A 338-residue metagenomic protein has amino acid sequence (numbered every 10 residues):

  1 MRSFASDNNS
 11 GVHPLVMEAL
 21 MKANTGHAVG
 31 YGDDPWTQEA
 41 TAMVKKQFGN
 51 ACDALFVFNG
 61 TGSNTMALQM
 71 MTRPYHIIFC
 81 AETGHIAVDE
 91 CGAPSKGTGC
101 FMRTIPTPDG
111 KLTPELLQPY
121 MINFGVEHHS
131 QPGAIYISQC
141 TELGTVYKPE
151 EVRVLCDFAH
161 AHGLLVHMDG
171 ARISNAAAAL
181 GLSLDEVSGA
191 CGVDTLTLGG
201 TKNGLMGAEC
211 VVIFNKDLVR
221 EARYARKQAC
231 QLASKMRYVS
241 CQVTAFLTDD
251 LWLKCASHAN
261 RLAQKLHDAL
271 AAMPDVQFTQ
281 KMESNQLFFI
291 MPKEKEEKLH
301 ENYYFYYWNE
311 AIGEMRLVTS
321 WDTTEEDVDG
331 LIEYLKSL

Functional and structural regions predicted by a protein language model:
R2-Q280, S284-I290, K295-N302, W308-T323 (+1 more regions): Conserved PLP-enzyme active-site core in the AAT-like
